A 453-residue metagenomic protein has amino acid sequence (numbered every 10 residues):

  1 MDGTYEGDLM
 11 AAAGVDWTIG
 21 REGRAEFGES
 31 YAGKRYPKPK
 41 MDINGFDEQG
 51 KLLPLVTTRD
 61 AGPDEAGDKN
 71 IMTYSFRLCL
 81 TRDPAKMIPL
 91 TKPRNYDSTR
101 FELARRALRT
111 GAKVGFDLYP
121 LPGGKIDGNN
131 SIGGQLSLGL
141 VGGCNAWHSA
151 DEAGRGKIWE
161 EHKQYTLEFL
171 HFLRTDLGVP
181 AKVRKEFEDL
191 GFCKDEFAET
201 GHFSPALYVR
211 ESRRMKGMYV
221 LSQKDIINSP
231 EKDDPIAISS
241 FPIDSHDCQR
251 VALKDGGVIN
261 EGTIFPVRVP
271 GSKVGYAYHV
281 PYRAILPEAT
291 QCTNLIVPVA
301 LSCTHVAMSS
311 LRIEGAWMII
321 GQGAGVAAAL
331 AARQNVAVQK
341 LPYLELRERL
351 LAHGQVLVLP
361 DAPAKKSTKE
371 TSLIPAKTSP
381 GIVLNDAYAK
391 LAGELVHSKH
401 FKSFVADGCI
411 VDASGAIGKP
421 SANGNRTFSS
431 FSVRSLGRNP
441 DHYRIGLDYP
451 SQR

Functional and structural regions predicted by a protein language model:
G3-I374: Flavin (FAD/FMN)-binding glycine-rich loop and adjacent Rossmann-like elements that form
L373-R453: Extracytoplasmic
